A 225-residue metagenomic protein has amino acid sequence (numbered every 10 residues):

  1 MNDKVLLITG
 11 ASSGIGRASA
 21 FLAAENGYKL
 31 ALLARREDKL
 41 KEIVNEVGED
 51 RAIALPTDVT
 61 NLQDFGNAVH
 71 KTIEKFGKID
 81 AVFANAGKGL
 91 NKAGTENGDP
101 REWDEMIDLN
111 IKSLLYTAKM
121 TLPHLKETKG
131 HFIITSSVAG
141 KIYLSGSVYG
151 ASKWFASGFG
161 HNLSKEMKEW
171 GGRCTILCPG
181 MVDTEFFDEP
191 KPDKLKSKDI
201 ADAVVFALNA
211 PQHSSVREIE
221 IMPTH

Functional and structural regions predicted by a protein language model:
S12-S13: Conserved glycine-rich cofactor-binding loop
N26-E42: Conserved glycine-rich Rossmann-like NAD(P)H-binding loop of the short-chain dehydrogenase/reductase
P56-N67, P100: The beta1-alpha1 cofactor-binding region of Rossmann-like NAD(H)/NADP(H)-dependent oxidoreductases
A93-T95, D99-I107: Substrate-binding pocket helix/loop in short-chain dehydrogenase/reductase
A118, S152-K153: Active-site helix of classical SDR
S137: Residue(s) in the substrate-gating loop at a strand-loop-helix junction that position the organic substrate next
G172, I176-L177, T184, K191-H225: C-terminal helical subdomain
